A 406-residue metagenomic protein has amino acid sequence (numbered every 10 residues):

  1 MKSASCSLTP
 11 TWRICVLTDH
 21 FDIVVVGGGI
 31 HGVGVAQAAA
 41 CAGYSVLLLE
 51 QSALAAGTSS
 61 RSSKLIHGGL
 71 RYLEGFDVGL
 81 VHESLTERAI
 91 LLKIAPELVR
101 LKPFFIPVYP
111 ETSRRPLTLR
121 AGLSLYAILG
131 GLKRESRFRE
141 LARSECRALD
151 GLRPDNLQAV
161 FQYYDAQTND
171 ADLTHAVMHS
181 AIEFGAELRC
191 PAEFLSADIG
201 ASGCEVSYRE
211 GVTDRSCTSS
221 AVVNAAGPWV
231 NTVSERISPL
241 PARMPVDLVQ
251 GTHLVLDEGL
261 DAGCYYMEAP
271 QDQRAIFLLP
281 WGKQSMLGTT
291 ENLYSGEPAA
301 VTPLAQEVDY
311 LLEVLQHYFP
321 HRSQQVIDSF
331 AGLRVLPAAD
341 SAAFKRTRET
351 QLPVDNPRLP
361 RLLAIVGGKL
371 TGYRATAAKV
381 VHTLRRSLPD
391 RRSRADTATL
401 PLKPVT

Functional and structural regions predicted by a protein language model:
L17-H31: Beta1/beta-strand and adjacent pyrophosphate-binding region of the FAD-binding site in flavoprotein oxidoreductases
D19-F21, V212-A221: Core beta-strand elements of the Rossmann-like FAD/NAD(P) dinucleotide-binding domain in flavoenzyme oxidoreductases
A40-R61: Glycine-rich FAD pyrophosphate-binding loop
K64-A148: Dinucleotide-binding Rossmann-like beta1-alpha1 core, especially the glycine-rich loop that anchors the ADP
P107, R147-F184, E205, T290-A299 (+1 more regions): Helix-loop-beta segment of a Rossmann-like dinucleotide-binding subdomain
D170-D172, S180, S238-T252, G259-D261 (+2 more regions): C-terminal catalytic lobe of FAD-dependent flavoproteins
C190-C204: A conserved short coil-to-beta-strand element within the FAD-binding core of flavoproteins
N224-P239: Flavin (primarily FAD) binding-site architecture
